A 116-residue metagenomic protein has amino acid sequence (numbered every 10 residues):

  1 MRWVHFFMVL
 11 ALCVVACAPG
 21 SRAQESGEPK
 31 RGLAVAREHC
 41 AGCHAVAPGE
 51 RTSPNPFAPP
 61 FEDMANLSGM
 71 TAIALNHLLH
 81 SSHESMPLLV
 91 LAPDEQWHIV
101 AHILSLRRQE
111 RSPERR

Functional and structural regions predicted by a protein language model:
M1-W3: N-terminal secretory signal peptides that target proteins for export/translocation
H5-A16: Bacterial N-terminal signal peptides
C17-V35, R108: Electrostatic cytochrome c docking/interface patches
R22, P60-D63, S85: Conserved beta-strand positions that form and line the central face of beta-propeller blades
E28-R31, A36, T71, L75 (+1 more regions): Stable alpha-helical elements in mature extracytoplasmic
G32, A36-A47, I99: The canonical Cys-X-X-Cys-His
P48-N76: Gly/Gly-Pro-rich "capping" loops immediately C-terminal to redox-active cysteine motifs in periplasmic/lumenal
H83, V90-R116: C-terminal capping alpha-helices of c-type cytochrome domains
